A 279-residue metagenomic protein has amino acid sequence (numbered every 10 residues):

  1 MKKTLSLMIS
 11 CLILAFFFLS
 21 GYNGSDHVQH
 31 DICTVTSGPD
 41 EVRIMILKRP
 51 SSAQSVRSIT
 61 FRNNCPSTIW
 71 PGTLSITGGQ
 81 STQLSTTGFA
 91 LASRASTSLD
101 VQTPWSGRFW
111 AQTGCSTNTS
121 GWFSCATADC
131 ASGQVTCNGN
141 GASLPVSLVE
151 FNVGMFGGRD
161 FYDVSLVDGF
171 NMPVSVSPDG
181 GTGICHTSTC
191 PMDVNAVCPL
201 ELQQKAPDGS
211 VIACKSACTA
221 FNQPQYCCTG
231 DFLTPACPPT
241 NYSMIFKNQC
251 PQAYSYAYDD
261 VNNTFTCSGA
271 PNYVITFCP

Functional and structural regions predicted by a protein language model:
M1-T4: Positively charged n-region of N-terminal signal peptides that target proteins for export
L7-M8, I44: Residue-level detector of intrinsically disordered terminal segments
S10-F17: Bacterial N-terminal signal peptides
F18-H27: Bacterial Sec-dependent signal peptides at the C-terminal "C-region" and cleavage site
I32-P279: Extracellular low-complexity, O-glycosylation-prone Ser/Thr/Pro/Gly-rich "stalks" and linkers flanking catalytic
